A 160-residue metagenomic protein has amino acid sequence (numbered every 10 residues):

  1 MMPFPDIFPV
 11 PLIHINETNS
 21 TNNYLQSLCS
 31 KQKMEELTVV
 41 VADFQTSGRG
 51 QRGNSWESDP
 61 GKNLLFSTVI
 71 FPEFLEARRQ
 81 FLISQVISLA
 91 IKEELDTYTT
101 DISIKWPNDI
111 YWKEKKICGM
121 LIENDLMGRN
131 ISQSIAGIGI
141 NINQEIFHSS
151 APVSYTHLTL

Functional and structural regions predicted by a protein language model:
M1-T97: N-terminal lobe of the biotin/lipoate ligase/transferase fold
F44-R49, E57, I110, K115 (+1 more regions): Short glycine- and Lys/Arg-enriched binding-loop motifs that mark or flank ligand-binding interfaces
I87, E93-R129, G139: Acidic (Asp/Glu) carboxylate-rich active-site/surface patches
I135-N143: Conserved beta-strand-loop-short alpha-helix elements that form and flank the Mn2+/Mg2+-coordinating active site
Q144-A151: Cytochrome P450 core scaffold surrounding the K-helix E-X-X-R motif and the conserved "meander" helix-loop region
T156-L160: Conserved small/polar residues in nucleotide/adenosyl-binding loops
